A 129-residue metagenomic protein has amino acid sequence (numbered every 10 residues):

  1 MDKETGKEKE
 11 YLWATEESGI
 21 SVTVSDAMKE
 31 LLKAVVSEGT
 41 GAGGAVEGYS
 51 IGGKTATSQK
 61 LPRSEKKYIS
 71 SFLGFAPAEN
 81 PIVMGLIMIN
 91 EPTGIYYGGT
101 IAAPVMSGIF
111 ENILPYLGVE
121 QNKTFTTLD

Functional and structural regions predicted by a protein language model:
M1-E16, T23, L32-G118: Active-site beta-strand/loop architecture of penicillin-binding DD-peptidases
E120-D129: Short, highly charged C-terminal tails/helix-capping segments
